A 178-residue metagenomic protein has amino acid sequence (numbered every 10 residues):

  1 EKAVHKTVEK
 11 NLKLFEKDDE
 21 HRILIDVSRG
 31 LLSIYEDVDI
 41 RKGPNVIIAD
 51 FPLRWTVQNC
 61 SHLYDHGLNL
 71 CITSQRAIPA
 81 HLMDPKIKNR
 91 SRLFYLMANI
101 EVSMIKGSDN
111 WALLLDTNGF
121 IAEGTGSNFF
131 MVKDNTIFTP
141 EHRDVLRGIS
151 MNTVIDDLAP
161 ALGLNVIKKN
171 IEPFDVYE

Functional and structural regions predicted by a protein language model:
E1-E20, D26: Glycine-rich, N-terminal phosphate-binding loop and its surrounding beta-alpha-beta segment
E1-K10, S33-E178: Helix-start/capping segments and mature chain N-termini
